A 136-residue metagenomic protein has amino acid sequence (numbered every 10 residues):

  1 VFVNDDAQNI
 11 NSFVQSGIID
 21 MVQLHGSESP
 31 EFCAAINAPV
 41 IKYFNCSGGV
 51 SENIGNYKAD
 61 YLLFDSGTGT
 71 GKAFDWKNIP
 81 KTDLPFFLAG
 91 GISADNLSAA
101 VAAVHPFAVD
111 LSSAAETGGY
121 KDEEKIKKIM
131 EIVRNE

Functional and structural regions predicted by a protein language model:
V1-D5, L88: Active-site mouth loops of central-metabolism enzymes
N4-S12: Short, surface-exposed acidic-centric catalytic microdomains
S12, S16, L24-V109, S113 (+2 more regions): Short loop-to-alpha-helix "cap/lid" segments that border enzyme active sites across diverse enzyme classes
